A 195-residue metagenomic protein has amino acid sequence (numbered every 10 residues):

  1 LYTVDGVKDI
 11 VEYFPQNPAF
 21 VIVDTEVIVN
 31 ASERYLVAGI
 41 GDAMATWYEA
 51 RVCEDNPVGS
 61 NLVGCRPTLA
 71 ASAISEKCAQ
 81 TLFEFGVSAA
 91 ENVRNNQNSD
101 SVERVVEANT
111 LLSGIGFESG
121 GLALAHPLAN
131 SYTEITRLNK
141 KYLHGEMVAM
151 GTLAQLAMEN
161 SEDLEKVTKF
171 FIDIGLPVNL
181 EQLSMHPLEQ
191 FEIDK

Functional and structural regions predicted by a protein language model:
L1-A70: A glycine/threonine-rich phosphate-anchoring loop and its flanking beta-alpha core in nucleotide/phosphate-binding
Y2, E12, V29, G116 (+4 more regions): Generic, ordered loop/turn and secondary-structure boundary motif
D9, F14, S72, G120-L122 (+2 more regions): Flexible, active-site-adjacent loop/turn segments at secondary-structure boundaries
W47, R51-D55, A89, I135 (+1 more regions): A short secondary-structure junction motif
N61-F170: Active-site segments that bind and position negatively charged phosphate/pyrophosphate groups
S161-K195: C-terminal charged capping/lid subdomain of soluble metabolic enzymes
